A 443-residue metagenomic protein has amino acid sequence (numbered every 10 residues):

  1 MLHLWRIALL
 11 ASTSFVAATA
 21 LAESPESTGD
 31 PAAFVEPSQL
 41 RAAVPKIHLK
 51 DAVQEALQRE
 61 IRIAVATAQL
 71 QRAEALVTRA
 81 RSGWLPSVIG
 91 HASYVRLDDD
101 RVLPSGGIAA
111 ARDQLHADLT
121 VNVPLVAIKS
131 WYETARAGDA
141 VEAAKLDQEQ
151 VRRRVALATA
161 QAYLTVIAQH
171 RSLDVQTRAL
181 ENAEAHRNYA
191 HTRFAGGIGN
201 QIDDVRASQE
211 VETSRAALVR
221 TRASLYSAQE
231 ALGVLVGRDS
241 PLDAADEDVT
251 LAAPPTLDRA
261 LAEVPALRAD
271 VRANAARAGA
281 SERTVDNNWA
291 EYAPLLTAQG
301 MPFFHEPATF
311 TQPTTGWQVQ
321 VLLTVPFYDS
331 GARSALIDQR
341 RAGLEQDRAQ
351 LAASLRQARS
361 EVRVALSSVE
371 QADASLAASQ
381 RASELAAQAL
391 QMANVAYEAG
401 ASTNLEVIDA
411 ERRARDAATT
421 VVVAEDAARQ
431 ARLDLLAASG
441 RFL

Functional and structural regions predicted by a protein language model:
L2-L10, L21-E26, R41, D98 (+1 more regions): Acidic, low-complexity, intrinsically disordered peripheral segments
A22-H91, D99, S240, A244-G279 (+2 more regions): Bacterial Sec-pathway N-terminal export signals of envelope proteins
F34-P45, H91-V123, D243-L257, D286 (+1 more regions): Small/polar, glycine/serine/threonine/aspartate-rich low-complexity segments that form flexible
A52, R59, A66, V123 (+23 more regions): Amphipathic alpha-helical coiled-coil segments and their boundaries
Q54-A64, Q71-P86, D118-R136, L146-R153 (+7 more regions): A glycine-/polar-enriched beta->alpha junction
Q148, R152-P265, A365-S368, A372 (+2 more regions): Periplasmic alpha-helical coiled-coil/stalk elements that build and connect Gram-negative outer-membrane
T213-R238, S383-R441: Short segments within alpha-helical structural elements
